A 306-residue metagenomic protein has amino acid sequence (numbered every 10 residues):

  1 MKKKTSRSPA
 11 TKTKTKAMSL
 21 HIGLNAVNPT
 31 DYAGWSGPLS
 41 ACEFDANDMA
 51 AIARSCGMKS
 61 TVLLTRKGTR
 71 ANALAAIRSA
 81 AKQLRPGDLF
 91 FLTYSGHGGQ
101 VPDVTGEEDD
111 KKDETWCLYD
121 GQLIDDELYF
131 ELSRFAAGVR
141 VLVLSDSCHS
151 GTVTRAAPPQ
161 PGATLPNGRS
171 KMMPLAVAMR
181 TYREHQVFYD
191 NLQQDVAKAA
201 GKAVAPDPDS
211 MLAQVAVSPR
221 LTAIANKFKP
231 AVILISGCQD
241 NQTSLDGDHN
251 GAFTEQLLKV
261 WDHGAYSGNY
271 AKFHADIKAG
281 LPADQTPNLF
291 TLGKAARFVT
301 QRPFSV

Functional and structural regions predicted by a protein language model:
M1-V306: Cysteine endopeptidase catalytic domains of the caspase/legumain-like
